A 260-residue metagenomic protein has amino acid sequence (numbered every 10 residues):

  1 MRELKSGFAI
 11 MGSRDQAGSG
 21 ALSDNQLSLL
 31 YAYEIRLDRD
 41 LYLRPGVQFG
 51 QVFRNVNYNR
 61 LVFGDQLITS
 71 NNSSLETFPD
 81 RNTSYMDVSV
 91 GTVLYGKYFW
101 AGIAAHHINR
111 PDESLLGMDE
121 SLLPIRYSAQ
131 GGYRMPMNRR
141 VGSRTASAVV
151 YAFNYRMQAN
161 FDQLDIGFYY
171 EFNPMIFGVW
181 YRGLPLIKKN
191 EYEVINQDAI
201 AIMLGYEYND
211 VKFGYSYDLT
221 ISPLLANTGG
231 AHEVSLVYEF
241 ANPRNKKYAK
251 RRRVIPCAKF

Functional and structural regions predicted by a protein language model:
M1-F260: Subset of outer-membrane beta-barrel
